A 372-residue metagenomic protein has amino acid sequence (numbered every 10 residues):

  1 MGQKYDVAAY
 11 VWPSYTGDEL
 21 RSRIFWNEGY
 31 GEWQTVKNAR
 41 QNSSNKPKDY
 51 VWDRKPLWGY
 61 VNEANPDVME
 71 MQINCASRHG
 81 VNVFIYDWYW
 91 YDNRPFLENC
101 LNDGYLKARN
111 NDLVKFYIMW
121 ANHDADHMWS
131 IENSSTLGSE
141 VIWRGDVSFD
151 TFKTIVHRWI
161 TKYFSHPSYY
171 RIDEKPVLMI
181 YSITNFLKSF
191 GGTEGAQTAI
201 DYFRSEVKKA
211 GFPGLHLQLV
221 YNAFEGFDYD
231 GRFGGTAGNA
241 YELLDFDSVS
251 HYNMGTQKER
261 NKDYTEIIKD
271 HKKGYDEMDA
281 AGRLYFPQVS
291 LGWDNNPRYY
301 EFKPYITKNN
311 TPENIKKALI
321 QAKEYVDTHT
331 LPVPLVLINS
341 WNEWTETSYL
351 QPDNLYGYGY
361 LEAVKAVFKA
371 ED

Functional and structural regions predicted by a protein language model:
M1-D372: Glycan-processing catalytic domains of CAZymes
